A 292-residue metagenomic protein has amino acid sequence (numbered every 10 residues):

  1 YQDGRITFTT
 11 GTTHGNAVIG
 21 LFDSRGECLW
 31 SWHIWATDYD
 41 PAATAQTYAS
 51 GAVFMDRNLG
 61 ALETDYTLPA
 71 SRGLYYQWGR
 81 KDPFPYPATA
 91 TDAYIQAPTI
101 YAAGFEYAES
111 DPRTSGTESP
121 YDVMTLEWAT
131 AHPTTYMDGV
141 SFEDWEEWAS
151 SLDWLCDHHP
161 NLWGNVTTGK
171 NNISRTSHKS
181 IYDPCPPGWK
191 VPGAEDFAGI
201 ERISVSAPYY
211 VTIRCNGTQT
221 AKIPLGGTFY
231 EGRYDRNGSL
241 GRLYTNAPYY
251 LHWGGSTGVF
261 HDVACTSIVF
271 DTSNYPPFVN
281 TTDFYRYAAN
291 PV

Functional and structural regions predicted by a protein language model:
Y1-K179, P291: Short, compositionally biased
A61, V140-V292: C-terminal, surface-exposed recognition/capping segments
